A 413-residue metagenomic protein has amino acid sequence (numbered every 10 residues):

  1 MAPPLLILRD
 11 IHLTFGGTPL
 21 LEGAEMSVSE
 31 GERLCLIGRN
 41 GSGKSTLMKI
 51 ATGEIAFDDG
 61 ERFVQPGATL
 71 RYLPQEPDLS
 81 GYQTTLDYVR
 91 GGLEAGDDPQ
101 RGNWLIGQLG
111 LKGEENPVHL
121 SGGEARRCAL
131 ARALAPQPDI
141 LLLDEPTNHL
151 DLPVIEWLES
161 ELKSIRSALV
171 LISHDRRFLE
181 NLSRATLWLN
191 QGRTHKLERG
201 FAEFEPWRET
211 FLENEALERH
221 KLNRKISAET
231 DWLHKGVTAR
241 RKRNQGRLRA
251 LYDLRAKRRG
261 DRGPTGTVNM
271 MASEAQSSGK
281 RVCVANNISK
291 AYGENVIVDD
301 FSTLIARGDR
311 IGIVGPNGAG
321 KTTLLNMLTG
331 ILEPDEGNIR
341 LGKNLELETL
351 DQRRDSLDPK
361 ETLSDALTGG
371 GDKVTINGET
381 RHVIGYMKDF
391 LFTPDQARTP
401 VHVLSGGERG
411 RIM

Functional and structural regions predicted by a protein language model:
M1-R219, M270-M413: ABC ATP-binding cassette signature C-motif
W207-R240, N244-A250, L254-D261: Intracellular alpha-helical coupling/juxtamembrane segments of multi-pass membrane proteins
